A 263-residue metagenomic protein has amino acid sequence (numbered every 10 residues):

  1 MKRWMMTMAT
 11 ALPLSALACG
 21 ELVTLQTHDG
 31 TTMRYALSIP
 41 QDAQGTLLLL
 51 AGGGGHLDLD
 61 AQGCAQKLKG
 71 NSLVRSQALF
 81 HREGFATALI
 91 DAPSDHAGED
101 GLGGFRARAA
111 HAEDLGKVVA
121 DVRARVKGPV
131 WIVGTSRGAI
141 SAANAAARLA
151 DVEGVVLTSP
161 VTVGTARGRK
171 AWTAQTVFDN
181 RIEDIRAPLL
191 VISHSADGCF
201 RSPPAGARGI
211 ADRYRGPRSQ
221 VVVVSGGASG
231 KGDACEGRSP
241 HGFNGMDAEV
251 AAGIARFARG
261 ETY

Functional and structural regions predicted by a protein language model:
C19-D42: N-terminal cap/lid segment of alpha/beta-hydrolase-fold proteins
P40-L79: Short, surface-exposed "cap/lid" segments of acyl-processing enzymes
S72, S76, E99-R125: Alpha/beta-hydrolase active-site loop
Q77-A97: Conserved alpha/beta-hydrolase
V133-A142: Gly/Ala-rich beta-loop-alpha elbow adjacent to hydrolase catalytic centers
N144-E153: Conserved hydrolase catalytic core segment
G154, S159-V223: The feature captures the conserved acid-bearing segment of alpha/beta-hydrolase catalytic domains
P217-Y263: C-terminal catalytic histidine-bearing segment of alpha/beta-hydrolase fold enzymes
